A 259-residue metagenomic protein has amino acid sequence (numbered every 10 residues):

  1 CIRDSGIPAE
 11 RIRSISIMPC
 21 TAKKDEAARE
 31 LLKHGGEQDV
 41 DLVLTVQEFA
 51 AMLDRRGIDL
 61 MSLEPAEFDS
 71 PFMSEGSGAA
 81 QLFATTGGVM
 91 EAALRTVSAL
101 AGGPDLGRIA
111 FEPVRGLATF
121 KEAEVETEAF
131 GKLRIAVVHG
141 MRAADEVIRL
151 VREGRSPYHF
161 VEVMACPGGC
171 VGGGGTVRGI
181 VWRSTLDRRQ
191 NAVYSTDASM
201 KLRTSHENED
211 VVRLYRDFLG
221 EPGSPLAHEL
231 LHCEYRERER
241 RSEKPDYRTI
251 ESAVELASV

Functional and structural regions predicted by a protein language model:
C1-V259: Iron-sulfur-associated redox domains of electron-transfer enzymes in respiratory and anaerobic energy metabolism
